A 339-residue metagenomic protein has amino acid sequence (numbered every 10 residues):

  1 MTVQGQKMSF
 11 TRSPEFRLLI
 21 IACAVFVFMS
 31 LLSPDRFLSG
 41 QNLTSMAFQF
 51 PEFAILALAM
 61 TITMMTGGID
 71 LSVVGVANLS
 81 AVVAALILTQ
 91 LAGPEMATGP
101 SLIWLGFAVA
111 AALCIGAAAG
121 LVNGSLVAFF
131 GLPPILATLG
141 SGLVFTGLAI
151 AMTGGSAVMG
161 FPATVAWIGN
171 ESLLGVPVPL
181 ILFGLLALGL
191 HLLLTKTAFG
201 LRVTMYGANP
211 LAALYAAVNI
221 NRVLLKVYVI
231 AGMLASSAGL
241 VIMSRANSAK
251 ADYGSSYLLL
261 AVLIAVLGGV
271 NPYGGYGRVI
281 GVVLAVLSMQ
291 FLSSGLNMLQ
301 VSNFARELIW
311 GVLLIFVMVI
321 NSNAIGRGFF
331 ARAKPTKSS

Functional and structural regions predicted by a protein language model:
M1-A57, A92-F107, P335-S338: Membrane-interfacial amphipathic/re-entrant helices at transmembrane-helix boundaries
M1-V27, Y215, N219-R222, L292-S339: Cytosolic-side transmembrane-helix boundaries in multi-pass membrane proteins
F26-L31, S39-P94, S125-L132, V266-Y276 (+1 more regions): Single transmembrane alpha-helix segments in multi-pass membrane proteins
D35-S45, A92, I150, S156 (+5 more regions): Inter-helical junctions in multi-pass inner-membrane proteins, predominant in energy-converting antiporter-like
A92-G142, L284-A285: Alpha-helical transmembrane segments within multi-pass membrane transporters and channels
W104-A112, A118-N123, G175-A249: Helix-loop-helix "hairpin" substructures at the membrane interface of multi-pass membrane proteins
F130, P134-K196, V223-K226, R245-G254 (+3 more regions): Transmembrane helix-bundle core of multi-pass membrane transporters and related energy-transducing complexes
A235, A246-G311: Transmembrane alpha-helical segments in multi-pass inner-membrane proteins
